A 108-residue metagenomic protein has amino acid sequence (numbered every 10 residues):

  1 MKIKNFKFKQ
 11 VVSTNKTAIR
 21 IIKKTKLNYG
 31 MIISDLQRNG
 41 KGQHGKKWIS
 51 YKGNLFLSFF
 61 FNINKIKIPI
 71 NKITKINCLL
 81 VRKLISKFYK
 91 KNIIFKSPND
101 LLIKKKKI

Functional and structural regions predicted by a protein language model:
M1-K91, K107-I108: N-terminal lobe of the biotin/lipoate ligase/transferase fold
N92-K105: Catalytic palm active-site di-aspartate
